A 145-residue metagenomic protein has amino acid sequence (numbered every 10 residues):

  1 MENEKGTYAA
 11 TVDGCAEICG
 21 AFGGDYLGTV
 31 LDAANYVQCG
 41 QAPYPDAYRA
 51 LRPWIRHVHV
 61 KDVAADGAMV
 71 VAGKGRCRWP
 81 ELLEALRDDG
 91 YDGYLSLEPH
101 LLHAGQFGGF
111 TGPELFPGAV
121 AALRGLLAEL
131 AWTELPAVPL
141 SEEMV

Functional and structural regions predicted by a protein language model:
M1-N3, L31-D32: Short catalytic-loop micro-motif centered on adjacent basic/acidic residues
E2-E4, P99-H100: Short, well-ordered beta-to-alpha junction loops that form the rim of enzyme active sites and present histidine/acidic
A9-L31, V37-V145: Histidine-acidic metal/acid-base catalytic patches
